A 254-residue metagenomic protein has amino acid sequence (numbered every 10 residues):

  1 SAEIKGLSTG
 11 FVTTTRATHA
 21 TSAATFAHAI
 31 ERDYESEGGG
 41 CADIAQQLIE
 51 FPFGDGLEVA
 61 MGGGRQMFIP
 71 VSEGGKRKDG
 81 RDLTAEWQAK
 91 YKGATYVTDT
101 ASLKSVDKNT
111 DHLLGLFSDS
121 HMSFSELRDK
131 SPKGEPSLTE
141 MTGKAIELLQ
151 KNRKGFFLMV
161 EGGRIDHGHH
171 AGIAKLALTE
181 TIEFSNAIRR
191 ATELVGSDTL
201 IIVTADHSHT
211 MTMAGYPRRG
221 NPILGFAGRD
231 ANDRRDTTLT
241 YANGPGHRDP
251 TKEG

Functional and structural regions predicted by a protein language model:
S1-G6: Active-site-adjacent structural elements in enzyme catalytic domains
T9-T13: Short hydrophobic alpha-helical runs that function as membrane-insertion/retention elements
T14, T18-G254: A post-motif C-terminal structural segment
